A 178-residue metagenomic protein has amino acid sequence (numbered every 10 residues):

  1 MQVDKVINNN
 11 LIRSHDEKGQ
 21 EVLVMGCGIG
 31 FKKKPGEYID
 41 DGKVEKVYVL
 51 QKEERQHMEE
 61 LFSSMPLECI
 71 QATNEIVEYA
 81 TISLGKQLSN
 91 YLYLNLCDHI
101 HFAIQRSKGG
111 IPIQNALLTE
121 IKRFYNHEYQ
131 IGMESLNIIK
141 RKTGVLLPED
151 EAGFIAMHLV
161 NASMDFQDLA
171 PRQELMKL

Functional and structural regions predicted by a protein language model:
M1-L178: A cross-family "folded-core" feature that marks the main globular domain of proteins
